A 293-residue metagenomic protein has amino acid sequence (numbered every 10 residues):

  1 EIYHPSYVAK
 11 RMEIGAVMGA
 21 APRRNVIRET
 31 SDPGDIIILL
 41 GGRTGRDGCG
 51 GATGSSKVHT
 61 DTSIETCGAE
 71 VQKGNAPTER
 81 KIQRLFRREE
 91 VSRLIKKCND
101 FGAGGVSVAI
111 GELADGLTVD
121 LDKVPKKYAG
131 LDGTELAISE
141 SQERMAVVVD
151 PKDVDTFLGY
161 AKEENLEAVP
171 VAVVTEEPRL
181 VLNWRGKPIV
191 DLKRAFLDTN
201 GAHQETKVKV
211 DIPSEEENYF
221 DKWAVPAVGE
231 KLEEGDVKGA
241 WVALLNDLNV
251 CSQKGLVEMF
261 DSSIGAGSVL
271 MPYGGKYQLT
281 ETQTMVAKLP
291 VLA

Functional and structural regions predicted by a protein language model:
E1-A293: Glycine/proline-enriched, intrinsically flexible loops and inter-domain linkers
